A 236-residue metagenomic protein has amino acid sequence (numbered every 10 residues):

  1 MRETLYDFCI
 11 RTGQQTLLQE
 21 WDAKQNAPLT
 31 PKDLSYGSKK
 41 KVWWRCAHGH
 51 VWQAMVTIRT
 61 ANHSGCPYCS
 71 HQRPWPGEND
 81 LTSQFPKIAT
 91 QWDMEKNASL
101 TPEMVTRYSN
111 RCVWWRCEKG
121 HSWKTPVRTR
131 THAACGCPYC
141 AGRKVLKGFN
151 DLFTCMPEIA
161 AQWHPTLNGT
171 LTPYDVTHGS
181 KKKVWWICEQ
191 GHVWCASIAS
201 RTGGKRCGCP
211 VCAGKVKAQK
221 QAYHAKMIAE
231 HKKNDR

Functional and structural regions predicted by a protein language model:
M1-R236: Functional cation/ligand-contacting sites centered on basic and imidazole/sulfhydryl donors
